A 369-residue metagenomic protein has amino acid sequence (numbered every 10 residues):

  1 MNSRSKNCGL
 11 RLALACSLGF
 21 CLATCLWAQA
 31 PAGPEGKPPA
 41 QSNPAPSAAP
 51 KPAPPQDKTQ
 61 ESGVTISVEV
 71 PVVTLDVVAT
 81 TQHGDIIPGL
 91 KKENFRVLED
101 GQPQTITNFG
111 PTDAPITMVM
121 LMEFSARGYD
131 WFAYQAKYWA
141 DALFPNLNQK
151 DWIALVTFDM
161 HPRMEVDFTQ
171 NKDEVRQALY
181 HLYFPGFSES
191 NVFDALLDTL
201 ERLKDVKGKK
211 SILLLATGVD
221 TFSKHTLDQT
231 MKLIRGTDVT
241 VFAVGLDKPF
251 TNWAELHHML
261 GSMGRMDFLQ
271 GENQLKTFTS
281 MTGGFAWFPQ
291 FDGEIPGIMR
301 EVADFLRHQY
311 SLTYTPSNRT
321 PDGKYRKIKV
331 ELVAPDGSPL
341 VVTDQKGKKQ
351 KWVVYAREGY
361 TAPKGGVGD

Functional and structural regions predicted by a protein language model:
M1, A15-L18, F250: Charged interaction patches that mediate protein-protein contacts
M1-R11: N-terminal secretory signal peptides that target proteins for export/translocation
S3-S5, S17, S47: Serine residues within intrinsically disordered or low-complexity segments
N7-G9, C21, K51: Low-complexity, intrinsically disordered segments with a bias for serine/threonine
A13-C25: Bacterial N-terminal signal peptides
W27-D369: Scaffold/interface architecture of coatomer-like assemblies
